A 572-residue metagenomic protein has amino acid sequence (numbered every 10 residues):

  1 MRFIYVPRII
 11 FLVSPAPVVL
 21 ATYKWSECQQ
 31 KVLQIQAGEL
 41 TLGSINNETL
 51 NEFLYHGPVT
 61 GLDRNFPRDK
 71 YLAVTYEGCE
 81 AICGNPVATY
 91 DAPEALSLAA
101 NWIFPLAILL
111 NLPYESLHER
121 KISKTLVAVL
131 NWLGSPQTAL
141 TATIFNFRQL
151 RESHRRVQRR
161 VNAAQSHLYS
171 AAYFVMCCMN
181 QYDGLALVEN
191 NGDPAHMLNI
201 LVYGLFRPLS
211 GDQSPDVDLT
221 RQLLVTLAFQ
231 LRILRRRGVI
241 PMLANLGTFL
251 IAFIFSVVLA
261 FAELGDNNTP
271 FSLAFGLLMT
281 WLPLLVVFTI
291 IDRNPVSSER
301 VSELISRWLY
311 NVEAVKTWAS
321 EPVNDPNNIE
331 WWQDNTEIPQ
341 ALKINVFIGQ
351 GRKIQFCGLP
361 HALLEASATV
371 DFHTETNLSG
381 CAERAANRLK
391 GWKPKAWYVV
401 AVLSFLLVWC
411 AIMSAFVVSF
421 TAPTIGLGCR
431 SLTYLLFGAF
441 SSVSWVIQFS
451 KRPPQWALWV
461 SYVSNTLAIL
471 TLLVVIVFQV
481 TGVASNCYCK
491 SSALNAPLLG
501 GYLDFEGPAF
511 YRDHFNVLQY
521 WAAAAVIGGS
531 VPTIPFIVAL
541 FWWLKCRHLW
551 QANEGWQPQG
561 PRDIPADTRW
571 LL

Functional and structural regions predicted by a protein language model:
R2-L572: Alpha-helical transmembrane segments of secretory-pathway, organelle, and plasma-membrane proteins
